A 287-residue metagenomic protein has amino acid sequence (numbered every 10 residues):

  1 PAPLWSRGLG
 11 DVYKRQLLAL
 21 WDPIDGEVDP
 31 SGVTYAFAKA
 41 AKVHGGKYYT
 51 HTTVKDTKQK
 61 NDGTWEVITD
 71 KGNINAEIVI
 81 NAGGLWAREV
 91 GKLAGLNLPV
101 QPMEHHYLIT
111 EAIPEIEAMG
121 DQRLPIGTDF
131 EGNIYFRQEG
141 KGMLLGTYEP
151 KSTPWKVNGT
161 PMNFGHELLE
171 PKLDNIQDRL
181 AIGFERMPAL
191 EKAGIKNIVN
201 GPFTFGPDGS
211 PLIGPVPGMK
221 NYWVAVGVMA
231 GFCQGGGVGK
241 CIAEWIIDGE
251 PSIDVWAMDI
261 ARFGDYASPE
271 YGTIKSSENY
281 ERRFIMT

Functional and structural regions predicted by a protein language model:
P1-Y13: Single conserved hydrophobic/aromatic residue that forms the stacking wall/gate of nucleotide- or nucleobase-binding
D11-Q16, K58-W65, F205-G209, M219: A short, glycine/Asx- and small/polar-enriched loop/turn that sits immediately N-terminal to a beta-strand
L20-I78: Helical element adjacent to the flavin cofactor pocket in flavoenzyme catalytic cores
D22-I24, E111-A112, Q138, L145-E149 (+3 more regions): Pocket-edge structural micro-motifs
A40-H44, L93, W245-G249: Active-site catalytic microenvironments for nucleophilic, acid-base chemistry
Y48-T50, N81, F136, L145 (+2 more regions): General beta-strand structural signal in soluble alpha/beta enzymes
D56-L169, D178-R186, D265-T287: Flavin-dependent oxidoreductases
E131, G140, E167-M286: C-terminal catalytic lobe of FAD-dependent flavoproteins
